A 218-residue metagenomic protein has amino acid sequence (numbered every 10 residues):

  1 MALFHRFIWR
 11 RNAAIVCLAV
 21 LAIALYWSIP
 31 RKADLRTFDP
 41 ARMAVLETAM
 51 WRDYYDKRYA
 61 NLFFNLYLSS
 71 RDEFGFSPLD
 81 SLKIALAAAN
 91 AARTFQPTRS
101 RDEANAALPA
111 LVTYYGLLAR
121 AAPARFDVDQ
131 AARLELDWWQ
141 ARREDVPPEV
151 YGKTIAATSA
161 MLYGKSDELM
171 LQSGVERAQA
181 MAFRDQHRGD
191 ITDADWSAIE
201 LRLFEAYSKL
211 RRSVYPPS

Functional and structural regions predicted by a protein language model:
A2-W27: N-terminal Sec-pathway targeting helices
D39-L46: Generic helix N-cap/helix-start motif at coil->alpha-helix transitions
L46-A49, L66, I84-A88, G174 (+1 more regions): TPR repeat positional signature
Y54-Y55, A92-R99: Hydrophobic/aromatic side-chain positions at a characteristic register within alpha-helices of tetratricopeptide repeats
L62, Y67, T98-L118, P147-K165 (+1 more regions): Alpha-helical repeat scaffolds
F64-T94: Short, charge-rich amphipathic alpha-helical segments embedded in non-transmembrane helical bundles/solenoids
L111-H187: Extended amphipathic alpha-helical interaction segments
